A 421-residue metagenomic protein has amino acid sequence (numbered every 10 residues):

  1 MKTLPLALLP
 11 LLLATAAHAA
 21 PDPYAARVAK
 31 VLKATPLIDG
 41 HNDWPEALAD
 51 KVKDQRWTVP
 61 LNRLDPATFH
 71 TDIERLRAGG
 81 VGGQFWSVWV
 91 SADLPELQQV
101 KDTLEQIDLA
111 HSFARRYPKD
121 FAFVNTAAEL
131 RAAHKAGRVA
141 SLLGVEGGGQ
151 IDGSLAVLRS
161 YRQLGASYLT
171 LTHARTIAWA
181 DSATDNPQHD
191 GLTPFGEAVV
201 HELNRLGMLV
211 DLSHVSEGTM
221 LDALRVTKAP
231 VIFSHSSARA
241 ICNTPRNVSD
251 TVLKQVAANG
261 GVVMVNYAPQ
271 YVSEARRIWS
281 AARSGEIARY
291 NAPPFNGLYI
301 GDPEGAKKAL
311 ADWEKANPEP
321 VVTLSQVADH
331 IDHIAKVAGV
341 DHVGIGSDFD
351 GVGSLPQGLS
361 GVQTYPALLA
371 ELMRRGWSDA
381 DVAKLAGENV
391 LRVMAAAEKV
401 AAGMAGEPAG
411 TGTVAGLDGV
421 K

Functional and structural regions predicted by a protein language model:
P5-A14: Bacterial N-terminal signal peptides
A19-D190, N243-K421: N-terminal hydrophobic targeting/anchoring segments and the immediately downstream early-domain regions of hydrolases
Q150, Q163-N247: Divalent metal-binding pocket/active-site signature
